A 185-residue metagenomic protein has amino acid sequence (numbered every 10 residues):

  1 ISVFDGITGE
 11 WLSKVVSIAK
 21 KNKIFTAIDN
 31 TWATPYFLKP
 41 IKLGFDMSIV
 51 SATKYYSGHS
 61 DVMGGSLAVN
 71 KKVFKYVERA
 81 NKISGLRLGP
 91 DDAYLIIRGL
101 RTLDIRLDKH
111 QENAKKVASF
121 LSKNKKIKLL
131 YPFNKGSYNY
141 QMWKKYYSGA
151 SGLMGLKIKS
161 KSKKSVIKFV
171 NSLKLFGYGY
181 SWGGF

Functional and structural regions predicted by a protein language model:
I1-N124, G136: Conserved PLP-enzyme active-site core in the AAT-like
K20, K128-Y131: Short beta-strand elements
K123-K126, L175: Glycine-centered tight turns that cap/initiate beta-strands
L130-F185: Conserved C-terminal alpha-helix-loop-beta "cap" of PLP-dependent enzymes that closes/shapes the active-site mouth
